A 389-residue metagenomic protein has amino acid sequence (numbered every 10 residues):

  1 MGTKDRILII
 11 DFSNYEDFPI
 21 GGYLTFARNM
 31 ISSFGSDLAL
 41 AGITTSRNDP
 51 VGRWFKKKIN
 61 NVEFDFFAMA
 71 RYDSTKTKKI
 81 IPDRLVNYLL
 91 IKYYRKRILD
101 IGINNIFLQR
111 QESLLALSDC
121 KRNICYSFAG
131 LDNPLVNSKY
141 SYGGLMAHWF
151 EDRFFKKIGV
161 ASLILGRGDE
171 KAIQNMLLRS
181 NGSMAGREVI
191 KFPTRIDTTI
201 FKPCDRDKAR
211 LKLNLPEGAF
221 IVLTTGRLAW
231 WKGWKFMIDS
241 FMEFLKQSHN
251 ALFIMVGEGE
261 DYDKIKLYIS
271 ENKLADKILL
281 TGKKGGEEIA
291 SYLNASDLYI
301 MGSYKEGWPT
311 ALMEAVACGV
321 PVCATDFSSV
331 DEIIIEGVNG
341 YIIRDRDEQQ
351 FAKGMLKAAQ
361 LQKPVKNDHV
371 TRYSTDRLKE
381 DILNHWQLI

Functional and structural regions predicted by a protein language model:
D11-F18, S33-I81: N-terminal strand-loop element at the rim of the active site of nucleotide-sugar-dependent glycosyltransferases
K96, G144-L165, G182: Membrane-proximal helix-turn-helix segments that form the acceptor-binding/catalytic region of lipid-linked
N105-F107, L117-S138, G144, S162-L163: Active-site proximal beta-strand in glycosyltransferases
P216-K232, I238-F241: Conserved donor-binding/catalytic core segment of Leloir-type glycosyltransferases
K266-K284: Nucleotide-activated donor-binding/catalytic signature segment of Leloir-type glycosyltransferases, i.e., the conserved
Y304: Aromatic "clamp/platform" in nucleotide-sugar-dependent glycosyltransferases that forms part of the donor/acceptor
P321-A324: Short hydrophobic beta-strand element within catalytic cores of glycosyltransferases and related nucleotide-activated
E336-G337, Y341-E348, L356-L361: Conserved acidic donor-binding segment of nucleotide-sugar-dependent glycosyltransferases
